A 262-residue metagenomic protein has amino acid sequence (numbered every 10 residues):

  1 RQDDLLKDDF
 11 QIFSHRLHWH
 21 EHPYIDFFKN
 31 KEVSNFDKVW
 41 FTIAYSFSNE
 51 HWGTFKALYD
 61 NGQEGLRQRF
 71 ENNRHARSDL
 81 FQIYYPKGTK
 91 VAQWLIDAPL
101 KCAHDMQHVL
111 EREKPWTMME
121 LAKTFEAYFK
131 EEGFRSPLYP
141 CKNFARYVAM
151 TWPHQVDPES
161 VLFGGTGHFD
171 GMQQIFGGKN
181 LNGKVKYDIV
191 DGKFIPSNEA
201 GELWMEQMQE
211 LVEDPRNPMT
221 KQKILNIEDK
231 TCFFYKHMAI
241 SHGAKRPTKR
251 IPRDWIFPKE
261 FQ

Functional and structural regions predicted by a protein language model:
R1-D26, H104-K123, K142-Q262: C-terminal accessory module of base-excision DNA glycosylases/AP lyases that mediates lesion recognition and DNA
R1-K90, P258-Q262: Structure-specific DNA junction-binding interface
N30-S34, E132-F134, E159-V161: A general structural signal for short secondary-structure junctions and capping/turn motifs
Q82-F134: Helix-hairpin-helix/helix-loop-helix acidic hairpins
